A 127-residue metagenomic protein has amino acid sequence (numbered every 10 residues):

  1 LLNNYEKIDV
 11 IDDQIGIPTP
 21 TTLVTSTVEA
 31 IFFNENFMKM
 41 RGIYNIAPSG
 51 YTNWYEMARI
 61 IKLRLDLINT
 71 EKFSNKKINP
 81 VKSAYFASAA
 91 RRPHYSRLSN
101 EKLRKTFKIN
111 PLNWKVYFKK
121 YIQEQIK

Functional and structural regions predicted by a protein language model:
L1-G16, T21-A30: NAD(P)-dependent short-chain dehydrogenase/reductase
N4, N34-E35, E124: Generic structural signal for alpha-helix termini and adjacent loop/cap motifs
I8, I17, G50, N79 (+1 more regions): Residues that recognize and position ribonucleotide moieties
G16-T19, T52, L98, I109-L112: Residue-level signal for the nucleotide or nucleotide-sugar donor/cofactor binding architecture
V24, I46, M57, L103 (+1 more regions): Non-catalytic, hydrophobic alpha-helical segments
T27, N34-A89: Mid/C-terminal beta-alpha module of Rossmann-like enzyme folds, strongest in SDR-family dehydrogenases/epimerases
A84-T106: A hydrophobic C-terminal alpha-helical subdomain
R104, L112-K127: Amphipathic terminal alpha-helices
